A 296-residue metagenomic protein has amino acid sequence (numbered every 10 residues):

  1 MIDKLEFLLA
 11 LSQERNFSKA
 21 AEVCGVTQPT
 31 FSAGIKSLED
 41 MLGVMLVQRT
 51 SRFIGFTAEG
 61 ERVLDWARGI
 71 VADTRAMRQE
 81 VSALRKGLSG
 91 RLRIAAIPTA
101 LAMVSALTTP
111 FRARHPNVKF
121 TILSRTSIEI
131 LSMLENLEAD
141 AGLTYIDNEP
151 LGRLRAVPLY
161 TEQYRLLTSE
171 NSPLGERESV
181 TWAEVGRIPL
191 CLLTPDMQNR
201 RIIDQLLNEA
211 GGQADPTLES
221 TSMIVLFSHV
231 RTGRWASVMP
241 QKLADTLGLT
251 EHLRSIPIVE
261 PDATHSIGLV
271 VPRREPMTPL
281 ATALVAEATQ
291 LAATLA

Functional and structural regions predicted by a protein language model:
L9-T27: Short helix-boundary/capping micro-motifs
Q28-P29, A33, Q79, R85-H115 (+2 more regions): N-terminal winged-helix
E39-F56: A short LG(V/I)-centered, amphipathic sequence patch enriched for acidic residue(s) preceding the LG motif
M41-L42, V63-R85, A100: Alpha-helical linker/hinge and terminal dimerization helices associated with HTH transcriptional regulators
D65, L84, A106-P110, I128-Y164 (+3 more regions): Short beta-strand-centered segments that line the small-molecule binding cleft or hinge of alpha/beta clamshell
M103, Y145, L174-G175, P189-A210 (+3 more regions): Secondary-structure junction motif
T126-A139, Y145, D196-R254: Hydrophobic hinge/microswitch elements
R153-L190: Flexible hinge/capping segments at coil-to-helix
